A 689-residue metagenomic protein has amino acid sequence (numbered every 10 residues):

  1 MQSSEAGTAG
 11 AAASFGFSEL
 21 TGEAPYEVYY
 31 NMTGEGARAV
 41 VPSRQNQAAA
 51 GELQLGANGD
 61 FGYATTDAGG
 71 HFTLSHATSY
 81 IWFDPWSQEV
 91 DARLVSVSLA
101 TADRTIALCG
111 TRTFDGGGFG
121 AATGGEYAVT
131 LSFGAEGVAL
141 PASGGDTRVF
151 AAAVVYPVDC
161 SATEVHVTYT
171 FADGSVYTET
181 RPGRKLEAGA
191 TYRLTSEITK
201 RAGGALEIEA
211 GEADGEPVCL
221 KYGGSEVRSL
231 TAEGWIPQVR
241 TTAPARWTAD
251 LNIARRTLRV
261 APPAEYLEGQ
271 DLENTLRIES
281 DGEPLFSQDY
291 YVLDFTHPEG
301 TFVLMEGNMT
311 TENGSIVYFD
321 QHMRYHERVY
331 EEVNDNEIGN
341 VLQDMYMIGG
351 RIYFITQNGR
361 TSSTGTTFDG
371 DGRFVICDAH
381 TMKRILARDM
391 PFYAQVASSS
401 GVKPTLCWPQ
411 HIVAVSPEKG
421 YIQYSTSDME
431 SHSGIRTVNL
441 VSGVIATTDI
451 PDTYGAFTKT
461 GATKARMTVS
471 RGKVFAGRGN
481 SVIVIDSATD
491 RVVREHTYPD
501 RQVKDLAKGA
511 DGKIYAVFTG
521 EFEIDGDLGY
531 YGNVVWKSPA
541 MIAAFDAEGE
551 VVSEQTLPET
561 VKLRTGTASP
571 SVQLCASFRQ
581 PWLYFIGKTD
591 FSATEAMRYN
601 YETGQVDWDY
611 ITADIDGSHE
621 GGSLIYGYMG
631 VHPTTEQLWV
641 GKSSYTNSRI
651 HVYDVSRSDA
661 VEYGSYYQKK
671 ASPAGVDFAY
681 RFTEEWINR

Functional and structural regions predicted by a protein language model:
M1-R93, A139-V154, A172-S175, E179-K200 (+3 more regions): Short, low-hydrophobicity acidic/polar segments
P85-G145, A476-G477, M597: Short helix-loop boundary/capping segments
A205, P217-C219, G223-T257: Surface-exposed binding patches on compact interaction domains or structured appendages
T310-V317, S362-V375, M429-T437, N480-V484 (+3 more regions): Structural motif
Y325-E337, K383-V402, V444-F457, R491-T497 (+3 more regions): A short beta-strand motif characteristic of beta-propeller blades
E337-Y346, A394-V413, Y454-S470, D500-A510 (+3 more regions): Repeated scaffold domains used in trafficking and secretory/extracellular systems, primarily beta-propellers
G434-L583, G587-D590: Acidic, serine/threonine- and glycine-rich low-complexity intrinsically disordered segments that serve as flexible
G641-R689: Blade-level signature of beta-propeller repeat domains, shared across WD40, Kelch, NHL, RCC1 and BNR/Asp-box propellers
